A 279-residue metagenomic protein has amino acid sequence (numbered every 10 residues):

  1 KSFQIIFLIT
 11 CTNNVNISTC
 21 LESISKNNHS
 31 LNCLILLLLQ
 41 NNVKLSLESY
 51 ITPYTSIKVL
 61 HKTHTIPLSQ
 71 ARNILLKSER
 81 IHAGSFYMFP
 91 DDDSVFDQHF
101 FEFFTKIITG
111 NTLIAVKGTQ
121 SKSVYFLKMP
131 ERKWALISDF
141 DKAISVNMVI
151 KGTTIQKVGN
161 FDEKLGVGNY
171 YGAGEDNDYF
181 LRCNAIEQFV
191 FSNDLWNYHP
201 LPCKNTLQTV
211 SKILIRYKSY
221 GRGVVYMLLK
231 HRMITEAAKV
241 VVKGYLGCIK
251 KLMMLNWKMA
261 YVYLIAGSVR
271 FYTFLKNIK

Functional and structural regions predicted by a protein language model:
C11-N28: Short, well-formed alpha-helical segments that are part of the catalytic scaffolds of diverse glycosyltransferases
K62-E79: Glycine-rich, basic loop-to-helix element that forms the pyrophosphate-binding segment of sugar-nucleotide handling
G84-V95: Short beta-strand-to-loop acidic/aromatic patch adjacent to the donor-nucleotide binding site
V95-K128: Conserved donor NDP-sugar-binding/catalytic core segment of glycosyltransferases
K133-T153, Y171-G172: A recurrent flexible, glycine/aromatic-enriched loop bordering the glycosyltransferase active site that acts as
N160, G166-D178: Acidic donor-binding loop at a coil-to-helix junction in glycosyltransferase catalytic cores that engages
V190-L201, I213: Catalytic beta-strand/loop signature of glycosyltransferases that borders the donor
K212-G223, L229-K279: Non-catalytic, C-terminal membrane-associated alpha-helical segments of glycosyltransferases
